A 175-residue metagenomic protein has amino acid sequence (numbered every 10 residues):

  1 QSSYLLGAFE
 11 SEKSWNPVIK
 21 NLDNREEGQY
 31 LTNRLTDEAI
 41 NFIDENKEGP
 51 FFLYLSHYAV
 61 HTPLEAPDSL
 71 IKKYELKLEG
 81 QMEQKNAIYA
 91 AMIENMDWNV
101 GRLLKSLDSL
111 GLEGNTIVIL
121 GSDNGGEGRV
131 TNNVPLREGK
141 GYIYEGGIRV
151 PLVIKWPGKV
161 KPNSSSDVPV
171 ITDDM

Functional and structural regions predicted by a protein language model:
Q1-F51, H57-A59, P63-A66, E75 (+1 more regions): Formylglycine-dependent
Q1-S2, K77-Q81, I143: Acidic, His- and aromatic-enriched active-site or binding-groove loops in soluble protein domains that engage sugars
I19, Y74, L136, V160: Short clusters of hydrophobic/aromatic residues that line enzyme substrate/ligand-binding pockets
L22-Q29, E83-A90, K140, K159-V170: Active-site rim elements
Y30, R34-D44, E75-N115: A long, amphipathic alpha-helix that forms part of the scaffold/cap immediately adjacent to metal-dependent active
Y54-S56, L120-G121: Structural cue for short, hydrophobic secondary-structure segments
T62-P67, W98, K105-K159, V170-I171: Histidine-centered active-site microenvironments of extracellular/periplasmic hydrolases and transferases
M175: PAPS/PAP-binding and catalytic site of the sulfotransferase fold
